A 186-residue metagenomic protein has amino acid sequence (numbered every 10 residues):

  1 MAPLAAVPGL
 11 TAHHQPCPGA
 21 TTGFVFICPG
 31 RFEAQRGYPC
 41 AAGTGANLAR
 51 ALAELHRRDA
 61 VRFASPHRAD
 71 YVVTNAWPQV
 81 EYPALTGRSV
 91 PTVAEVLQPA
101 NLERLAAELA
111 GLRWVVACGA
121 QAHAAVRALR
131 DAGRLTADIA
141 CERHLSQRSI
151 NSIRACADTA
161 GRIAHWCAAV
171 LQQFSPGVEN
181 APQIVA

Functional and structural regions predicted by a protein language model:
M1-L10, Q172-A186: Basic, amphipathic N-terminal segments that precede the first structured/catalytic domain
M1-V116, A120-A128, D138-I139, R143: A polyanion-binding, active-site-adjacent surface
A64, P83-R88, N151-A157, S175-V178: Generic alpha-helix signal with a bias toward terminal, lower-confidence helices and secondary-structure junctions
P83, V126-S149, G177-V185: Short flexible/disordered coil segments
A107-R113, A132-G133, Q172-G177: Secondary-structure boundary elements
Q121, A164, Q183-A186: Catalytic cores of phosphodiester-bond-cleaving enzymes
L135-V170: Short, flexible loop segments at boundaries between secondary-structure elements
